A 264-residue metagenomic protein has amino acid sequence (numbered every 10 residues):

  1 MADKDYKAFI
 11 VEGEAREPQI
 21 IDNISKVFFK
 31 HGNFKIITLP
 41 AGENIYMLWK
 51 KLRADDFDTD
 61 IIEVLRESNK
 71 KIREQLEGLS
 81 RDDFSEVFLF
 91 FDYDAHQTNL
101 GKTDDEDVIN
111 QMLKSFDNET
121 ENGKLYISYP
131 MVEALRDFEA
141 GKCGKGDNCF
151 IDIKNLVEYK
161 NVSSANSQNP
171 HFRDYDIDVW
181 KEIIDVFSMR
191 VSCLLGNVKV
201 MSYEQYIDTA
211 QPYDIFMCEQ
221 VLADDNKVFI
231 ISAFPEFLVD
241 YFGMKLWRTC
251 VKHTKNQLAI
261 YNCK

Functional and structural regions predicted by a protein language model:
A2-K4, Q19-T38, I45-D55, S68-K264: C-terminal accessory helical subdomains adjacent to catalytic cores in phosphodiester- and nucleotide-handling enzymes
K7-I20: Catalytic nucleophile-elbow at a beta strand-turn-alpha helix junction centered on a G-D-S/GDSL motif, marking
D56-L65: N-terminal carbohydrate-binding/catalytic regions of secreted carbohydrate-active enzymes
